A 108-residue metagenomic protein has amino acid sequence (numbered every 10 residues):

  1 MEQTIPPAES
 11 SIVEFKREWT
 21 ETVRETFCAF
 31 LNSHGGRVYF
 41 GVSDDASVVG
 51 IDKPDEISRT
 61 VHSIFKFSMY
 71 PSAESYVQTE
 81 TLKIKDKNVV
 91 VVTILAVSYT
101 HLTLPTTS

Functional and structural regions predicted by a protein language model:
M1-L102, S108: Conserved N-terminal catalytic/coupling substructures associated with nucleotide/phosphate chemistry
